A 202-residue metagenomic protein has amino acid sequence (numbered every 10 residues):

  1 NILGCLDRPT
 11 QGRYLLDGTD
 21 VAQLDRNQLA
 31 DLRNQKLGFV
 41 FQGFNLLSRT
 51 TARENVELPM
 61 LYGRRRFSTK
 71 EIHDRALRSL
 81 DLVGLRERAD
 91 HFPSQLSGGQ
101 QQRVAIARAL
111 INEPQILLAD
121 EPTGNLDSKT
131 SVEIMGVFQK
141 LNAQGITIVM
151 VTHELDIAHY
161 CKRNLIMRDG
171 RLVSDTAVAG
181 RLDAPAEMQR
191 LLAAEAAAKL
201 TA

Functional and structural regions predicted by a protein language model:
N1-M167: ABC family nucleotide-binding domain
R171-A197: Conserved beta-strand-loop-alpha-helix hinge in the C-terminal portion of ABC ATPase nucleotide-binding domains
A198-A202: Long, low-complexity, intrinsically disordered segments
